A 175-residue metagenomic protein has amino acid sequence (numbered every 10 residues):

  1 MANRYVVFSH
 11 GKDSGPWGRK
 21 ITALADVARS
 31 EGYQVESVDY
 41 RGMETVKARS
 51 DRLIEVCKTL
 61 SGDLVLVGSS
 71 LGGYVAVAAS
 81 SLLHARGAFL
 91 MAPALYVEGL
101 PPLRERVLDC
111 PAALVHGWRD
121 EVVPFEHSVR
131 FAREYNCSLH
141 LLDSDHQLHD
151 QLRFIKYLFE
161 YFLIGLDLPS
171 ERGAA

Functional and structural regions predicted by a protein language model:
M1-M43: Short, surface-exposed "cap/lid" segments of acyl-processing enzymes
S14-G15, V97, W118-V123, H146-Q147: Acidic catalytic loop of the alpha/beta-hydrolase fold
T22, E126-H127, H149-G165: Post-His helix in hydrolase/transferase enzymes
G32, E36, R133-D150: Catalytic histidine neighborhood in serine/cysteine hydrolases with alpha/beta-hydrolase-type architecture
V67-V77: Gly/Ala-rich beta-loop-alpha elbow adjacent to hydrolase catalytic centers
H84-Y96, P111: A conserved short beta-strand
V107-D109, A113-H116, D120: Short beta-strand/loop motif that positions the catalytic acidic residue of the alpha/beta-hydrolase fold
W118-C137: Conserved loop-alpha-helix segment in the C-terminal half of the alpha/beta-hydrolase fold that carries the catalytic
